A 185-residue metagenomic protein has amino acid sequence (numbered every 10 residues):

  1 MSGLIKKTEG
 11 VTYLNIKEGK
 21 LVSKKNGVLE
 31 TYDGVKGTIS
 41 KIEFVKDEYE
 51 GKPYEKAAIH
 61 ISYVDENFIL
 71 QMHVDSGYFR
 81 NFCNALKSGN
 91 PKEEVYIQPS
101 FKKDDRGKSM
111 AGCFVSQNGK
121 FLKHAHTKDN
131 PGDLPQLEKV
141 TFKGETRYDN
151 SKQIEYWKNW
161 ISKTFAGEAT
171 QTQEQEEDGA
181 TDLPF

Functional and structural regions predicted by a protein language model:
M1-Q71, R80-L86, K102-E155, N159-S162: OB-fold ssDNA-binding interfaces and closely related basic DNA-contact patches used across DNA replication/repair
S76-G77: Intrinsic disorder/low-complexity segments in short proteins, especially the signal peptide and propeptide regions
Q173-F185: Short acidic, low-complexity intrinsically disordered linear motifs used for protein-protein interactions
